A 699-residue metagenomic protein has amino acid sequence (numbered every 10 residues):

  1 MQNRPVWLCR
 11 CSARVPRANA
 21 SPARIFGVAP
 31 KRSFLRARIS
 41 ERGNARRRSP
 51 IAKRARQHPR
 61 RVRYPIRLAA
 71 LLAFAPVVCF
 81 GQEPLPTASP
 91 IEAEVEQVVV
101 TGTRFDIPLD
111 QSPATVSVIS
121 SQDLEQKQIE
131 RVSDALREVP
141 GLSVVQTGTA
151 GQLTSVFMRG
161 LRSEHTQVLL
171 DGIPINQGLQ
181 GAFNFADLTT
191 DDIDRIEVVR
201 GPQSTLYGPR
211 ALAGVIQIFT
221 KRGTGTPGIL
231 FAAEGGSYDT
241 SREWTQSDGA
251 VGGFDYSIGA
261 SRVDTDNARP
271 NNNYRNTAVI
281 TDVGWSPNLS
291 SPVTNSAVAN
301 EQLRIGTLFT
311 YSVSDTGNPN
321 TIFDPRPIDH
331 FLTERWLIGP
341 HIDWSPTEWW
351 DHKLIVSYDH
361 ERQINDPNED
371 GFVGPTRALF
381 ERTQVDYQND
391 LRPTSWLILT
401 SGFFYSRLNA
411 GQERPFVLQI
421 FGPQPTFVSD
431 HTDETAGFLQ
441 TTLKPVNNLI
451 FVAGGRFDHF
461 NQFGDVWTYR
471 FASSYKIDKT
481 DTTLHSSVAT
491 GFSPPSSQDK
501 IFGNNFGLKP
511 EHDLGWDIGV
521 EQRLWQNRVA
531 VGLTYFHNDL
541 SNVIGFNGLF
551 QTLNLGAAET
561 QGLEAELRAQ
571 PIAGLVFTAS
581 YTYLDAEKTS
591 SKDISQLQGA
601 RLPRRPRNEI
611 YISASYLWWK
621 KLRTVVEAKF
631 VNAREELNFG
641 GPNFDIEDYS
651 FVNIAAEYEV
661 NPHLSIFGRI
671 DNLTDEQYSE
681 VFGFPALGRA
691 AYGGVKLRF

Functional and structural regions predicted by a protein language model:
M1, K444-F451, H537-D539, N554-F639 (+1 more regions): Gram-negative outer-membrane beta-barrel transporters
L71-V139, A569: N-terminal Sec signal peptide and the immediately downstream disordered periplasmic leader that contains the TonB box
S133, R137-Q177, D194: Extracytoplasmic beta-strand/coil segments of soluble accessory domains associated with Gram-negative outer-membrane
I173-R200: Short acidic/polar hinge/loop motifs at secondary-structure boundaries that mediate gating or recognition
S237-D264, R269-T316, P327-D351, P393 (+1 more regions): Transmembrane beta-barrel wall of Gram-negative outer-membrane proteins
Q246, S286-N288, S486, R601-F699: Conserved C-terminal beta-signal and adjacent last beta-strands/turns of outer-membrane beta-barrel proteins
F254, W349-P367, R407-R414, S474-K479 (+4 more regions): Membrane-embedded beta-barrel scaffold of Gram-negative outer-membrane proteins
S291, N295, N300, I342-T347 (+5 more regions): Structural signature of Gram-negative outer-membrane beta-barrels, strongest in the C-terminal barrel of TonB-dependent
